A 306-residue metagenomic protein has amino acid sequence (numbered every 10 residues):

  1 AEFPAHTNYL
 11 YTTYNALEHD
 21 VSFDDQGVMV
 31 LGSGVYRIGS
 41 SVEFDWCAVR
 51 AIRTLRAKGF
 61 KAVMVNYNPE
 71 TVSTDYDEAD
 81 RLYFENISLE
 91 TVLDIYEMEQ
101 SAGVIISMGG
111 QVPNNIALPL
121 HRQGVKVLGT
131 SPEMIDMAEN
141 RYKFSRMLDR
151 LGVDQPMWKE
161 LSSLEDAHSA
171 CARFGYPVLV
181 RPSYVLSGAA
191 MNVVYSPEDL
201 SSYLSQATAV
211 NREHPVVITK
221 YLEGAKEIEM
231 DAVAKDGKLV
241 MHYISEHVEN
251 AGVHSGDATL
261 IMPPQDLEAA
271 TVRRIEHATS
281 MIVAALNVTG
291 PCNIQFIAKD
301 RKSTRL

Functional and structural regions predicted by a protein language model:
A1-I294, A298-R305: N-terminal beta-alpha lobe that positions the nucleotide/phosphoryl donor in ATP/NTP-coupled carboxylate activation
